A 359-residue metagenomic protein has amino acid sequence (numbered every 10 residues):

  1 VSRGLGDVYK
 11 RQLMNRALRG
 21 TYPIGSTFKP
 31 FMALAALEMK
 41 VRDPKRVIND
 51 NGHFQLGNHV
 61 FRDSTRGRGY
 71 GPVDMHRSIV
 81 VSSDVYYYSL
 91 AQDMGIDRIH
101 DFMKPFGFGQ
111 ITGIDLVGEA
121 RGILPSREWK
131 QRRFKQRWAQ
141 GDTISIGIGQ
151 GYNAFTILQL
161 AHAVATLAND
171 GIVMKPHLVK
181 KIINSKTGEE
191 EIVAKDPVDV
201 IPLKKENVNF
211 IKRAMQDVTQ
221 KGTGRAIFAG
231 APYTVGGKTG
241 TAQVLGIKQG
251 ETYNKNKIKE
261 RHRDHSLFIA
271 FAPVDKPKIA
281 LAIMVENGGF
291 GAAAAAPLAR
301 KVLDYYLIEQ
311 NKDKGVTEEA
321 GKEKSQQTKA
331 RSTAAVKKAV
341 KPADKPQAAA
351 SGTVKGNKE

Functional and structural regions predicted by a protein language model:
R3-S26, F31-A280, S332-E359: Beta-lactam-recognizing serine transpeptidase/beta-lactamase-like catalytic domain environment
Y87-S89, F290-A293: Extracytoplasmic/secreted cell-surface and envelope-processing proteins
L160, K175, G291-D304: Short, charged, low-complexity patches
A168, T219, R300-N311: Short amphipathic alpha-helical signal-transduction/dimerization elements
V285: Conserved functional hotspot residues or short segments at active or partner-binding sites across diverse domains
G288-F290, I308-E309: Short beta-strands and strand-coil junctions in structured, solvent-facing domains, enriched
A299, S325-Q326, P346: Intrinsically disordered, low-complexity regions enriched in polar/acidic and amide residues
I308-V336: Intrinsically disordered, low-complexity mixed-charge segments
